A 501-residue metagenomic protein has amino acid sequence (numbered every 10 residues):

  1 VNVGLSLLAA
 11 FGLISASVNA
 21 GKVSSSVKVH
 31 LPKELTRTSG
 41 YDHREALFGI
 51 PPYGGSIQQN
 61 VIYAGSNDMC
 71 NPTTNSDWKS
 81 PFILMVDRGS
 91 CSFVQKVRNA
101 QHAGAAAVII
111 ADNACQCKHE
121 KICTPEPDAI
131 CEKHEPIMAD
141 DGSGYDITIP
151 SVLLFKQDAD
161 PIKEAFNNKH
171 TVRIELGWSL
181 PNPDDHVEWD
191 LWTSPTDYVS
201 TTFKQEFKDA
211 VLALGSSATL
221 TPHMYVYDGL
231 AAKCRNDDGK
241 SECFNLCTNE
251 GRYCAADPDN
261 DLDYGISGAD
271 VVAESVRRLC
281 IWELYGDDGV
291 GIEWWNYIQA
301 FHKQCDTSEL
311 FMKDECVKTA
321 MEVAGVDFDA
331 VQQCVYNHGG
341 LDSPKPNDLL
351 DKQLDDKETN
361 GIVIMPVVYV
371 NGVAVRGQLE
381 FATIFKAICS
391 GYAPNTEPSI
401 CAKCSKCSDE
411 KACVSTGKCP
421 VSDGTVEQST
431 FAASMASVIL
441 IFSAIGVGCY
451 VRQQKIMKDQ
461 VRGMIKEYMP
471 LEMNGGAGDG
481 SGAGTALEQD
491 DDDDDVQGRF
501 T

Functional and structural regions predicted by a protein language model:
V1-A20: Cleavable N-terminal signal peptides of Sec/SRP-targeted secreted and luminal proteins
A16-T193, D197-Y198: Structured lumen-facing ectodomains of secretory-pathway proteins
K79-I83, A103-A107, D185-W189, G215-T221 (+3 more regions): Loop/turn elements at helix/coil->beta-strand transitions in domains of secreted/extracellular proteins
A107-C115, Q157, A218-V226, P398-K406: A generic structural motif
P183-L214, T219-L230: Local sequence-structure signature of Cys/Sec-based thiol-disulfide redox active-site neighborhoods
D228-S434, G448-Q454, K458-E472: Cysteine-centric redox/oxidoreductase cores and disulfide-bonded domains
M435-G446: Core hydrophobic alpha-helical transmembrane segments of single-pass membrane proteins
I456-T501: Cytoplasmic C-terminal tails of single-pass
